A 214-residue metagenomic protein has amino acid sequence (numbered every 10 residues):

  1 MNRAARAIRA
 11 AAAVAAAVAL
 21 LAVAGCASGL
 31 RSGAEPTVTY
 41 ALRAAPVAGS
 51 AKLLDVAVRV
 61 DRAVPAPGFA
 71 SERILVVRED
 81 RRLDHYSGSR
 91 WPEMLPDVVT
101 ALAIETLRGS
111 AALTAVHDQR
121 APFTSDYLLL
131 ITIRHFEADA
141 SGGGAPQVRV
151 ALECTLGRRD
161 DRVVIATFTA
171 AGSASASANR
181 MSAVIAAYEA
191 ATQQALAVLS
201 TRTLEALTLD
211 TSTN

Functional and structural regions predicted by a protein language model:
M1-A15: Bacterial N-terminal signal peptides that target proteins for export
A22-G25: C-terminal motif of bacterial Sec signal peptides marking the signal peptidase cleavage site
A27-G49, L54, S110-D160, A178: Surface-exposed short loop/turn segments
A27-P96, A206-N214: A structural "domain/chain start" motif
A63, T132-E137, A171-G172: Generic short beta-strand segments
R82-R90, D160-T201, T208: Short secondary-structure boundary motifs at beta->alpha junctions and helix caps
P96, T100-I104, S110, T192-L196 (+2 more regions): Extracytoplasmic/secreted envelope proteins and their assembly/folding machinery, especially bacterial periplasmic
